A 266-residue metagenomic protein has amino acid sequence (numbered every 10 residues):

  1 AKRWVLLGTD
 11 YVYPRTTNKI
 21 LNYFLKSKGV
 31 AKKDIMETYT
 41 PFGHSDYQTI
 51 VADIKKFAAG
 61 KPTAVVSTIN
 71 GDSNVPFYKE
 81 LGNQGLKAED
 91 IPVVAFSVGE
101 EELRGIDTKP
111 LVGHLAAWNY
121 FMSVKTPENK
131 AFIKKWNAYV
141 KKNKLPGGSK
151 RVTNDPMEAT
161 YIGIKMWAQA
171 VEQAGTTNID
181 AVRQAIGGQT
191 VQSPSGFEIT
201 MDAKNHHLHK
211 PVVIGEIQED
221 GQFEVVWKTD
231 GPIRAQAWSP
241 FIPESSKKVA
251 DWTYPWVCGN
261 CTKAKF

Functional and structural regions predicted by a protein language model:
A1-Q84, S123-P127, A131: Extracellular/periplasmic Venus flytrap/periplasmic-binding protein
V66-V75, V94-L103, V124, T160-Y161: Ligand-binding clamshell of periplasmic/extracellular solute-binding protein-like
L86-L111, R183-Q192: Venus flytrap/periplasmic-binding-protein-like
T108-Y120: Rossmann-fold dehydrogenase core element
K125-N143: C-terminal substrate-binding/catalytic core of Rossmann-like NAD(P)-dependent dehydrogenases/reductases
K141-M157, I164-E244, K263-F266: Segments of small-molecule ligand-sensing domains
S245-F266: A short, charged
